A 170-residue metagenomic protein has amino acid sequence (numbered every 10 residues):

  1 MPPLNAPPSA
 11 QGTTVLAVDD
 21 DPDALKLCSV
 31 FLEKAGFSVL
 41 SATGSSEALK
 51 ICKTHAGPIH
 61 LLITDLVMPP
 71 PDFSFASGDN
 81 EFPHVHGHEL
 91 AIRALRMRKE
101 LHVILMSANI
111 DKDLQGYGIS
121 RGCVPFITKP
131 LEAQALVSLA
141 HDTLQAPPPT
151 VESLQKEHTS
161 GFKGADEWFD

Functional and structural regions predicted by a protein language model:
M1-L16, P22-S29, S46, P58 (+2 more regions): Non-catalytic signal-transmission and effector/linker regions of two-component phosphorelay proteins
D19-D20, D65: Acidic di-acidic motifs
S41-L61, D65, P69-D72: Acidic, metal-coordinating helix/loop segments flanking the phosphotransfer/catalytic sites of two-component signaling
K50, D72-E100: Short amphipathic alpha-helix used as the core "switch/output" element in two-component signaling
V67, D79-P83, I110-D113: Conserved phosphotransfer active-site motifs of two-component signaling proteins, especially the receiver
I110, G118-V124: As written
K129: A Lys-centered signature of the CheY-like receiver
